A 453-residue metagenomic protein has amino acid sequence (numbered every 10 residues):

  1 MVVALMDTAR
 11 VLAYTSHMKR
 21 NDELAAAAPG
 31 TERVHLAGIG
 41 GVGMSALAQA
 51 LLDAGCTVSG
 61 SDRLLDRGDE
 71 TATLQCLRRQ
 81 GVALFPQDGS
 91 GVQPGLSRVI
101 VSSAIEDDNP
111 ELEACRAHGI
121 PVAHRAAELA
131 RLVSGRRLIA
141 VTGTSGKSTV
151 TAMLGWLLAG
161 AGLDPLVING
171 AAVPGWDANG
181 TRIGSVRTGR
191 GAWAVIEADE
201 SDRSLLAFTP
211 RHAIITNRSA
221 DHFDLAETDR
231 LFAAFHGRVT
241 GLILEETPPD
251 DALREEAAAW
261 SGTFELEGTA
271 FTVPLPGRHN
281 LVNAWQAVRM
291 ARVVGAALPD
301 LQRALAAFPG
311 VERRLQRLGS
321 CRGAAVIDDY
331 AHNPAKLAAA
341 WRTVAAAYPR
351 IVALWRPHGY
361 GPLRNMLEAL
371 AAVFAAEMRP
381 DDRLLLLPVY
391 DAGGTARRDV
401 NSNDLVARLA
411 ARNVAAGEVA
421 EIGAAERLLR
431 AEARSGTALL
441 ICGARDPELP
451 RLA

Functional and structural regions predicted by a protein language model:
V3-L84, G95-V99, C115-I120, A152 (+3 more regions): ATP-dependent carboxylate-amine ligase
A25, A50-A54, V92, S103-L244 (+3 more regions): Phosphate-binding loop of NTP-binding sites
P86-D88, H124-A126, N169, E245-T247 (+2 more regions): Short loop/edge segments at beta-strand edges and connector loops that shape dinucleotide/nucleotide cofactor-binding
A104-E106, G146, E200-D202, S219-D221 (+4 more regions): Short glycine-rich anion-binding loops that position phosphate/pyrophosphate groups of nucleotides and phosphorylated
L244-A257: Conserved phosphate-donor
E255-E267: Acidic-glycine-rich active-site phosphate/pyrophosphate-binding loop
L266-A270, G323: Glycine-centered tight beta-turn/hairpin loop motif at sheet-sheet or coil-to-beta transitions
F271-G277: A short glycine-threonine-serine/GTX helix/turn-capping micro-motif
